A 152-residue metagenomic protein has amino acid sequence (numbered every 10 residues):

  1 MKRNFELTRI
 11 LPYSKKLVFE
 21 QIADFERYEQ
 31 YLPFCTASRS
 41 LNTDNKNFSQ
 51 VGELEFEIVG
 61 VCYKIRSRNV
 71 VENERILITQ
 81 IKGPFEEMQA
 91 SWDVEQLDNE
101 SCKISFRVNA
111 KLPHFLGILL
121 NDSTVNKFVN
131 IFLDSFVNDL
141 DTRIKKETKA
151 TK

Functional and structural regions predicted by a protein language model:
M1-N47: Hydrophobic ligand-binding cavity/cleft-lining segments
K2-I10, N47-V51, K64, E87-Q89 (+1 more regions): Intrinsic-disorder/low-complexity, polar/charged segments enriched in Ser/Thr/Lys/Arg/Asp/Glu/Gln
N4-F5, C35-R39, V51, R75-I78 (+1 more regions): Short structured motifs
L11, L54, V108-A110: Hydrophobic beta-strand positions in extracellular immunoglobulin-like domains
V18-I22, Y28, G52, N69 (+2 more regions): Hydrophobic pocket/interface hotspot
N45-V51, V71-T79, K149: Short, hydrophobic/aromatic-rich segments at coil-to-beta transitions
E57-S101, N109: Hydrophobic-ligand binding "helix-grip"
A110-L112, L116-K152: A conserved amphipathic terminal alpha-helix motif
